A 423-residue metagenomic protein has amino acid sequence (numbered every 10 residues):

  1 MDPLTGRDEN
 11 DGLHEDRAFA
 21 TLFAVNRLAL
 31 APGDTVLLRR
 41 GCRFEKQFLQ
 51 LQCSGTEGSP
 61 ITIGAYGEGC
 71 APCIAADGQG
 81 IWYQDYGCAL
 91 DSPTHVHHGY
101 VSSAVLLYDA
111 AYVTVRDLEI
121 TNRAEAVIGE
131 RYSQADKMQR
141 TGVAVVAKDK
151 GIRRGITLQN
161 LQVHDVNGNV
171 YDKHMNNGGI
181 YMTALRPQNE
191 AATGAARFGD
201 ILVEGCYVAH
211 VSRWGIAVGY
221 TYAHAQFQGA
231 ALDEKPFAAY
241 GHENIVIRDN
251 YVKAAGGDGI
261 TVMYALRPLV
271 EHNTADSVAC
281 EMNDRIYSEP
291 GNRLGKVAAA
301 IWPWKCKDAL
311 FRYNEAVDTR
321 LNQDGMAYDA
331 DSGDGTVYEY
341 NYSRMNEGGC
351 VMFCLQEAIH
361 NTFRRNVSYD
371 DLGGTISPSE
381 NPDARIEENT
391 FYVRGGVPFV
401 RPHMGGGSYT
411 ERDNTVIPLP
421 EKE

Functional and structural regions predicted by a protein language model:
M1-F23, R40-C42, C70: Right-handed parallel beta-helix/beta-solenoid
F23-A29, E45-G55, A75-A76, Y264: Short, T/G/N/S-enriched strand-turn elements that build extracellular solenoid repeat scaffolds
A31-T35, S59: Loop/turn elements at helix/coil->beta-strand transitions in domains of secreted/extracellular proteins
D34-L38, G64, V416: Extracellular beta-strand repeat scaffolds in secreted/surface proteins
R39, S54-D136, Q162-D172: Right-handed parallel beta-helix/beta-spiral solenoid domain characteristic of secreted/periplasmic
Q50-L51, I81-L106, G129-D149, Y171-G194 (+8 more regions): Extracellular beta-strand/beta-solenoid scaffold signature
Q52, Q79-Y83, I180, A184-R186 (+2 more regions): Acidic, glycine- and Ser/Thr-rich low-complexity intrinsically disordered tracts in extracellular/secreted proteins
P60, G67-G69, A111-N122, G151-N167 (+10 more regions): Right-handed parallel beta-helix
